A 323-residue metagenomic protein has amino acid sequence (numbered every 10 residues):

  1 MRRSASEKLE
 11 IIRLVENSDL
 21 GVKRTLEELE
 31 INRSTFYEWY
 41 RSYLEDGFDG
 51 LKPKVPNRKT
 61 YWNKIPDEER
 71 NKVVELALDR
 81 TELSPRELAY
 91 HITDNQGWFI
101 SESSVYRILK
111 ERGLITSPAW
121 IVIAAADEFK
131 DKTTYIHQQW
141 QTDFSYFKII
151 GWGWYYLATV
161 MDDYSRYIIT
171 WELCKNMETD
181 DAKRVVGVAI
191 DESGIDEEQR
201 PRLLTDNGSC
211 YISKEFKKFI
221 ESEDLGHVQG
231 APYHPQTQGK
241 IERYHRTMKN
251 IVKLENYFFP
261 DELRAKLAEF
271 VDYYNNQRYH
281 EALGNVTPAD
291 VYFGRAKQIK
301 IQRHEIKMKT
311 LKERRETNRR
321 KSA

Functional and structural regions predicted by a protein language model:
R2, E221-L225, R246-A323: C-terminal domain-tail junction helix/linker
R3-L20, R70-D79: Short, amphipathic alpha-helical "recognition" segments used to contact nucleic acids or chromatin
R24-L29, L88, I92: Short alpha-helical "recognition helix" segments of helix-turn-helix
N32-T35, S101: Short coil turns linking two alpha-helices in DNA-binding domains
R41, F48-Q139, P235, F293-A296: Basic, flexible linker segments flanking DNA-binding modules in nucleic acid-interacting mobile-element proteins
W98-F99, R107-M161, Y167, D181-V188 (+3 more regions): Mobile-element integrase/transposase regions, centering on the N-terminal DNA-binding/Zn-coordinating module
I195-I212, Y233, G284-A289: Acidic/histidine-rich, metal-coordinating catalytic segments
R202-N207, E221-K240, N256-P260: RNase H-like polynucleotidyl transferase catalytic core
